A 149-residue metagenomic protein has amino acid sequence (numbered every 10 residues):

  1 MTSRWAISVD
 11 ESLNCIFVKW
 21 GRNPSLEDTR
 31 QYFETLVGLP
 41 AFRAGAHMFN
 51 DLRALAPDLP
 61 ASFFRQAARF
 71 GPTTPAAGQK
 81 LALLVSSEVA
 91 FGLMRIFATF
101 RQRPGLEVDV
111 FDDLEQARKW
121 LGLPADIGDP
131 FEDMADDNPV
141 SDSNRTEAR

Functional and structural regions predicted by a protein language model:
M1-R149: Amphipathic, Lys/Arg-enriched alpha-helical "gate/interface" segment within cytosolic domains that mediates
